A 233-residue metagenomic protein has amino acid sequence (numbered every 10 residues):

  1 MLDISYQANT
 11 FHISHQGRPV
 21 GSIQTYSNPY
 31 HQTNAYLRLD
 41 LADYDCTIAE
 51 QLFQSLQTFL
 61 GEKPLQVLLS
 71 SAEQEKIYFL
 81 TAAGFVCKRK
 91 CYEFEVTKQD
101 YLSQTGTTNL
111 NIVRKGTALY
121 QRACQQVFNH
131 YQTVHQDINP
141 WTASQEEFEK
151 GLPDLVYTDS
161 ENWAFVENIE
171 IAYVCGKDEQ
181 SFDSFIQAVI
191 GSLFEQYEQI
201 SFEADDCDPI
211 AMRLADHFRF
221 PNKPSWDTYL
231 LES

Functional and structural regions predicted by a protein language model:
M1, L41, L56-L60, A83 (+3 more regions): Hydrophobic, Leu/Ile/Phe/Ala-enriched alpha-helical segments that form helix-helix packing faces
M1-S55, D154-I186: Conserved donor-binding loop and adjoining core beta-sheet/short helix segment in diverse acyl/aminoacyl transferases
M1-Y6, T97-T117: Conserved N-terminal entry element of GNAT/NAT acetyltransferase domains
L2-I4, A8, G84-C87, G151-P153 (+1 more regions): Short glycine-aromatic motifs
H15, L80, K115, E147-F148 (+1 more regions): Structural motif
Y44-T108, F185-L193, E198-S233: Acyl-donor-binding surface of acyltransferase catalytic domains
T107-Y173: Flexible, substrate/cofactor-facing loop regions flanked by secondary structure within enzyme catalytic domains
